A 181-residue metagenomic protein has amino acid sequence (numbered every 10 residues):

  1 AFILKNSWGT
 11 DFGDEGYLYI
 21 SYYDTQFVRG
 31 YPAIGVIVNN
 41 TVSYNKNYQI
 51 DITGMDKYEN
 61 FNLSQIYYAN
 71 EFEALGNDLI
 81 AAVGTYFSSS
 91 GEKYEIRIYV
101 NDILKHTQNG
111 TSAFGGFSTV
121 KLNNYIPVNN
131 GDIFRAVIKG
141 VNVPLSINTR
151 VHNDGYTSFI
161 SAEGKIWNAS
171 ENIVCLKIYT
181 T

Functional and structural regions predicted by a protein language model:
A1-S21: Catalytic Cys-His active-site segments of thiol-dependent hydrolases/isopeptidases
K5, I138-K139: Short beta-strand segments
Y23-L104, I126-I133, K139-T181: Beta-sheet-rich sandwich/jelly-roll-like modules and their strand-loop junctions
N70, G116-V120: Short strand-edge motifs at loop-to-beta-strand transitions and within beta-strands of extracellular beta-rich domains
G110-G116, V128: Short proline/glycine- and polar residue-rich coil/turn motifs
L122-N124: Short, conserved secondary-structure segments in the cores of folded domains
